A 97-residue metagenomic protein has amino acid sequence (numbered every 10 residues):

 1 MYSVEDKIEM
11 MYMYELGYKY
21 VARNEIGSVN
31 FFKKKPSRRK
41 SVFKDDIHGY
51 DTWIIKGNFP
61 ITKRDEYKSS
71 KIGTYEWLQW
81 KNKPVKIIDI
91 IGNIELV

Functional and structural regions predicted by a protein language model:
S3-Y12: Surface-exposed ligand/attachment interfaces on beta-rich extracellular proteins
E5, R39, K71-I72: Serine/proline-rich low-complexity intrinsically disordered segments, especially terminal tails, linkers
L16-Y20, I26-V29: Short, surface-exposed beta-edge/turn micro-motifs
N24, R39-K40, D65, I87: Positively charged, low-complexity intrinsically disordered regions
S28-V42: Short, surface-exposed terminal/edge motifs of secreted or surface/virion proteins that either
D46-V97: Low-complexity intrinsically disordered segments
